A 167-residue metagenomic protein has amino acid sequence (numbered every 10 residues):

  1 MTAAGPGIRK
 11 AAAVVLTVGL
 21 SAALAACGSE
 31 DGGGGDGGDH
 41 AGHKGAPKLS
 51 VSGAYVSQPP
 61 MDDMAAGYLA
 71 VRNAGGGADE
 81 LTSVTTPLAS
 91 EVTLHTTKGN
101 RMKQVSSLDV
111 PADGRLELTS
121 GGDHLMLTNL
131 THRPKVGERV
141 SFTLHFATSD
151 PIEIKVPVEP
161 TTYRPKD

Functional and structural regions predicted by a protein language model:
M1-V15: Bacterial N-terminal signal peptides that target proteins for export
L16-L20: Hydrophobic helical h-region of N-terminal Sec-dependent signal peptides in bacterial secretory/periplasmic proteins
A22-A26: C-terminal motif of bacterial Sec signal peptides marking the signal peptidase cleavage site
G28-D31, D36-T148, I152-D167: Compact, glycine-rich, soluble single-domain proteins
